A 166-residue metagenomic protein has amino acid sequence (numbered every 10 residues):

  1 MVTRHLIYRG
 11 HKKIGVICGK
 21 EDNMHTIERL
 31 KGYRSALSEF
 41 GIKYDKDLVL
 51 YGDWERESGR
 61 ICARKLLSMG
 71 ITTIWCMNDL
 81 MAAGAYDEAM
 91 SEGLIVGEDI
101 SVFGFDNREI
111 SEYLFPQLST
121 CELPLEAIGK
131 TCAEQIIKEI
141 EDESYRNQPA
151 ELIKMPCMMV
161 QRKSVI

Functional and structural regions predicted by a protein language model:
M1-I166: Bacterial carbohydrate/catabolite-sensing allosteric modules
